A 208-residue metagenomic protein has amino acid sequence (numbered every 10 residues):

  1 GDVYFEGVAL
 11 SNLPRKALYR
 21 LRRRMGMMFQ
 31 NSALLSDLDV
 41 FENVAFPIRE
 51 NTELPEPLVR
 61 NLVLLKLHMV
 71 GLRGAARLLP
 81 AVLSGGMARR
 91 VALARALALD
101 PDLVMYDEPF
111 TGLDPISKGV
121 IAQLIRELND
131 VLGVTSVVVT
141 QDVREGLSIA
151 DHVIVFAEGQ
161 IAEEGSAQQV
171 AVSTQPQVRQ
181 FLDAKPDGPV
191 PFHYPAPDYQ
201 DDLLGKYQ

Functional and structural regions predicted by a protein language model:
V8-A9, E56-G74: Conserved ABC ATPase "signature" region
L10-G26, E50, E56, V170-S173: ABC ATPase NBD coupling module
L79-L83, M87: Conserved ABC ATPase signature
D100: Conserved catalytic motifs of ABC-family nucleotide-binding domains
V104-D107: Catalytic Walker B motif of ABC-type/P-loop ATPase nucleotide-binding domains
E164-G165: ABC ATPase "signature
